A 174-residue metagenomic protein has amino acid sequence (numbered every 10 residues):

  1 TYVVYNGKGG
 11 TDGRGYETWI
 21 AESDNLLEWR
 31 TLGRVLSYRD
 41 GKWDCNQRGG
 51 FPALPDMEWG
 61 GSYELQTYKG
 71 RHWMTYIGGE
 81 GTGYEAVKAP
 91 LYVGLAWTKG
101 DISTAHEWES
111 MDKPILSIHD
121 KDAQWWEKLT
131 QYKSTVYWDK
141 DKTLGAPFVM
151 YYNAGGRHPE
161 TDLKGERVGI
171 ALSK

Functional and structural regions predicted by a protein language model:
T1-K174: Carbohydrate-active catalytic/glycan-binding domains of CAZyme proteins, especially the secreted or lumenal ectodomains
